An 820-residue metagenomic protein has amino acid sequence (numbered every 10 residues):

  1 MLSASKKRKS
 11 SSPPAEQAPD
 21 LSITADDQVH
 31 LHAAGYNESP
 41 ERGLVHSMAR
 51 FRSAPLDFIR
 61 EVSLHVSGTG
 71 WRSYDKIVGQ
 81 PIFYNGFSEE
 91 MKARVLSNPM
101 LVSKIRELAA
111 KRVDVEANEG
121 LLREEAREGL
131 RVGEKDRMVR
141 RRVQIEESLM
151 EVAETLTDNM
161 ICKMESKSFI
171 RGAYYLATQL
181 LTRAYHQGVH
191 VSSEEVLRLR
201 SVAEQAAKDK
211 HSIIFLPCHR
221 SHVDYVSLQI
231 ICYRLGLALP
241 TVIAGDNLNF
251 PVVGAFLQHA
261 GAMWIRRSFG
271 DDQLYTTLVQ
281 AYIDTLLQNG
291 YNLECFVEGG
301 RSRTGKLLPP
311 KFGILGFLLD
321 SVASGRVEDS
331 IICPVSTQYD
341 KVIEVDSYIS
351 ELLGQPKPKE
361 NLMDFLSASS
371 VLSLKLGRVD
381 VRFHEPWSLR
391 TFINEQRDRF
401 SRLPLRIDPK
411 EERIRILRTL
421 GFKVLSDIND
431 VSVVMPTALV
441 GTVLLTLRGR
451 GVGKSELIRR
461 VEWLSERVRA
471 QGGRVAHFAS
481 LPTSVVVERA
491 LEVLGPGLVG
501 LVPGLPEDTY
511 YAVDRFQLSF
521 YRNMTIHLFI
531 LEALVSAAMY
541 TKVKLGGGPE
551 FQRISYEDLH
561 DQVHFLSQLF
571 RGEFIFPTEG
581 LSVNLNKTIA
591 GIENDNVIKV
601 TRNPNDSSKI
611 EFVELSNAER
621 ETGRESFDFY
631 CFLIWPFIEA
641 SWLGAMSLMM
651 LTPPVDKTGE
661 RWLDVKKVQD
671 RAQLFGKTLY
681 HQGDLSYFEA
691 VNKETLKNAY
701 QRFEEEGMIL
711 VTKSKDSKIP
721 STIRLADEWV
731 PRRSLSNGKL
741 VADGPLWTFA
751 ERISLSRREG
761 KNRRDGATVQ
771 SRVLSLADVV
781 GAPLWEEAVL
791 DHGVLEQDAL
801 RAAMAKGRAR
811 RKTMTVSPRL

Functional and structural regions predicted by a protein language model:
M1-L820: Membrane-interfacial terminal anchoring regions of lipid-handling membrane enzymes
